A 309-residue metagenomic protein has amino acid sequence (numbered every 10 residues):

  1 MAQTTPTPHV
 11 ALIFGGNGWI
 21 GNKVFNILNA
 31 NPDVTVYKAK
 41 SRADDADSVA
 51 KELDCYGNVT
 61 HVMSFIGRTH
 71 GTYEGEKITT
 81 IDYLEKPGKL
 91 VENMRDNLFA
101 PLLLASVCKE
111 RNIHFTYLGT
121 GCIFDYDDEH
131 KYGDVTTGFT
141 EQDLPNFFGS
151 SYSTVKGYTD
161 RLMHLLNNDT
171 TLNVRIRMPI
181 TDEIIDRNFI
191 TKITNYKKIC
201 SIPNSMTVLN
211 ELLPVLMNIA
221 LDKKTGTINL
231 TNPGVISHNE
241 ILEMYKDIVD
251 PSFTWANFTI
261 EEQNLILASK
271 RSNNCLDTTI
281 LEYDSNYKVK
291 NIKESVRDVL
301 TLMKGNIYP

Functional and structural regions predicted by a protein language model:
A2-Q3, K290-P309: Amphipathic terminal alpha-helices
T4-N29: N-terminal Rossmann NAD(P)H-binding glycine-rich loop of SDR-like oxidoreductase domains
F14, F65-I66, F115-G121, V174-I176: SDR active-site strand-loop-helix element
D44-L98: NAD(P)H-binding glycine-rich loop region in Rossmannoid oxidoreductase-like domains and their noncatalytic homologs
K86-R95, F99-A100, C122-V174, T181: Catalytic helix-loop patch of NAD(P)-dependent Rossmann-fold dehydrogenases
H130, G149, R161-P214, N218: NAD(P)-dependent short-chain dehydrogenase/reductase
K198-P203, I228-I236, D284: Glycine-rich Rossmann NAD(P)(H)-binding loop
V215-A268, S272, D298-L300, I307-P309: Mid/C-terminal beta-alpha module of Rossmann-like enzyme folds, strongest in SDR-family dehydrogenases/epimerases
